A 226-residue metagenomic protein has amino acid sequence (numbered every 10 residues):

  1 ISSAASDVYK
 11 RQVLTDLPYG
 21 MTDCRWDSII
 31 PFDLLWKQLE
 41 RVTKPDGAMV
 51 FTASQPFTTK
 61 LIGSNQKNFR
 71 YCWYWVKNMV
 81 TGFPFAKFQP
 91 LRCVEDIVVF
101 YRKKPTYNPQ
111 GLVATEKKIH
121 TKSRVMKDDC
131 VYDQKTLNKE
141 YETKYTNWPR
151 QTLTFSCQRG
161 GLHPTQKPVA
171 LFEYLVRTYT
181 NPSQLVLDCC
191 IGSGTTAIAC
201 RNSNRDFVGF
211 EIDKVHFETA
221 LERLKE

Functional and structural regions predicted by a protein language model:
I1-Y9: Single conserved hydrophobic/aromatic residue that forms the stacking wall/gate of nucleotide- or nucleobase-binding
A4-A5, P31, L35, P149 (+1 more regions): Activation loop
K10-L14, G63-E226: Class I S-adenosyl-L-methionine
L17-L34, L153: Mobile active-site "lid"/loop adjacent to the S-adenosyl-L-methionine
L17-P18, A53-Q55, C190: Short strand-turn motif at the edge of the Rossmann-like AdoMet-binding core
T22-S28, T52, L162-Q166: Acceptor-substrate binding/catalytic loop of class I
W26-G82, E95, V99-F100: Conserved Class I SAM-dependent methyltransferase catalytic core
